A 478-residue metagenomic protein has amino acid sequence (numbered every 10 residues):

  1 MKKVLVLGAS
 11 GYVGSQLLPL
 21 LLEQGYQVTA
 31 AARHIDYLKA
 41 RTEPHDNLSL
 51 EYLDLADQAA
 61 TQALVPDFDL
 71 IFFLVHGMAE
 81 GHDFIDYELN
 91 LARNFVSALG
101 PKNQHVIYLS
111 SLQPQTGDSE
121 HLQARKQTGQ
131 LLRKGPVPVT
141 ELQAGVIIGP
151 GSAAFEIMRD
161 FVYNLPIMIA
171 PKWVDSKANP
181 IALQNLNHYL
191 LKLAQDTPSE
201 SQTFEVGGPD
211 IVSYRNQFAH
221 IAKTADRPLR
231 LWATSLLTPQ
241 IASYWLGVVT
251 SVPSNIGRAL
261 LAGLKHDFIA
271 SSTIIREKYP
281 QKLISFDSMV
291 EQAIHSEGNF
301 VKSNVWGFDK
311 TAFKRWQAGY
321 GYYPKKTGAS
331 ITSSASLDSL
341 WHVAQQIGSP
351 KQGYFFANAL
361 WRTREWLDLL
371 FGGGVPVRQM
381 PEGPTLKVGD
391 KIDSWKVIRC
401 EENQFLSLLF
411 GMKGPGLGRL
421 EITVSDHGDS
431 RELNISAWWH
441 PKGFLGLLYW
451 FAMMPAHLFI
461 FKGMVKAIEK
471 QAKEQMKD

Functional and structural regions predicted by a protein language model:
V4-Q24: N-terminal Rossmann NAD(P)H-binding glycine-rich loop of SDR-like oxidoreductase domains
D36, T42-G100, L112-Q115: NAD(P)H-binding glycine-rich loop region in Rossmannoid oxidoreductase-like domains and their noncatalytic homologs
G77-Y163: Glycine-/Pro-rich loop/turn segments that contact NAD(P) or position catalytic residues in Rossmann-like domains
A153-A154, W173-A194, Q202: Substrate-positioning beta->alpha
L193-I256, D267-A329, S336: Mid/C-terminal beta-alpha module of Rossmann-like enzyme folds, strongest in SDR-family dehydrogenases/epimerases
D287, G446-D478: A conserved amphipathic terminal alpha-helix motif
S333-W341, Q345-P415: Glycine-rich portal/gate segments that line the openings of hydrophobic small-molecule binding cavities
F410-L458: Beta-strand/loop substructures that line and gate deep hydrophobic ligand-binding cavities in soluble
